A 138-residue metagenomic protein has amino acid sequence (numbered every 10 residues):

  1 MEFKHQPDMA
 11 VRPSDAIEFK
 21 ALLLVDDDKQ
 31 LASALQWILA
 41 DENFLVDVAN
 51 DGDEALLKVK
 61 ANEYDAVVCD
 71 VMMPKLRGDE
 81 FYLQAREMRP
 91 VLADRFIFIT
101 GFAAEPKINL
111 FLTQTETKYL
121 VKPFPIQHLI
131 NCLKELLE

Functional and structural regions predicted by a protein language model:
M1-A21, P125-E138: Non-catalytic signal-transmission and effector/linker regions of two-component phosphorelay proteins
S33-D41: Charged docking surfaces used in two-component/phosphorelay signaling
V48-A66, E87: Acidic, metal-coordinating helix/loop segments flanking the phosphotransfer/catalytic sites of two-component signaling
D70: Active-site residues of response regulator receiver
M73: Receiver (REC) domain active-site loop signature in two-component systems and cognate sites in sensor histidine kinases
K122: A Lys-centered signature of the CheY-like receiver
